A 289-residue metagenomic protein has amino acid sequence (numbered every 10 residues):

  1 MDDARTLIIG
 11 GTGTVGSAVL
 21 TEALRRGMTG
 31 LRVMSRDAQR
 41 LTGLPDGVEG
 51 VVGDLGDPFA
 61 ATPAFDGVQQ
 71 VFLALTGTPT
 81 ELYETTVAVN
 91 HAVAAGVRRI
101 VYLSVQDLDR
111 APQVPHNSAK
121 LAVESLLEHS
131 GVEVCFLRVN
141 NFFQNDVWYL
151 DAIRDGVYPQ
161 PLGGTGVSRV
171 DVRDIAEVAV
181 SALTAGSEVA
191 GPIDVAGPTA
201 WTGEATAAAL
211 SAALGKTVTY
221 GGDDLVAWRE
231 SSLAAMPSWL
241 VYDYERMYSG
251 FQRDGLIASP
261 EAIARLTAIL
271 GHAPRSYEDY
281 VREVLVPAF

Functional and structural regions predicted by a protein language model:
M1-R5, V286-F289: Basic/polar N-terminal segments that are highly enriched at the extreme N-terminus, encompassing both cleavable
D2-L41, G56-F59, D66, T78-T86 (+4 more regions): Oxidoreductase cofactor-interface core, primarily capturing Rossmann-like NAD(P)-dependent enzymes
L7, V51, L270: Conserved Rossmann-like nucleotide-binding pocket used by diverse enzymes that bind dinucleotide cofactors
P45-D57: Rossmann-fold cofactor-recognition segment
V51, T219-G221: General small-molecule cofactor/ligand-binding pocket signal
F65, Q69-F72, V101: N-terminal Rossmann-like NAD(P) cofactor-binding module of classical short-chain dehydrogenase/reductase
V172, G203, L225, S276-Y277: Structural motif detector for alpha-helix initiation sites
V226-F289: A hydrophobic C-terminal alpha-helical subdomain
